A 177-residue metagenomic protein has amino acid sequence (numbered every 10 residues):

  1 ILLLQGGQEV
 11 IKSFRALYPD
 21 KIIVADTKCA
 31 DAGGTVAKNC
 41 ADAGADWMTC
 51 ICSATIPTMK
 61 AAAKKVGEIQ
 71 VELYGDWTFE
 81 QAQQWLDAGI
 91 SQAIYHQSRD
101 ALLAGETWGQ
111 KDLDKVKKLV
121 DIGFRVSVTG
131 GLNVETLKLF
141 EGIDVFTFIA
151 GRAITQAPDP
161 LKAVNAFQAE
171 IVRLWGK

Functional and structural regions predicted by a protein language model:
I1-L3, A45-T58, I94-A104, I143-F167: Glycine-rich phosphate-binding active-site loops on the catalytic face of alpha/beta enzymes
L4-K28, M59-D76, W108-V134, N165-K177: Alpha-helix-loop-beta-strand connector modules within alpha/beta enzyme cores
G7-Q8, G34, E106, P160-L161: Conserved strand-to-helix beginnings and helix N-cap segments that scaffold or border functional pockets
A32-G123: Conserved anion-binding
V36, N133-V134, I154: Short, flexible micro-motifs
W85, F140-E141: Hydrophobic residues within well-ordered alpha-helices
E135-K138, Q156-P158: Short active-site-adjacent structural elements
